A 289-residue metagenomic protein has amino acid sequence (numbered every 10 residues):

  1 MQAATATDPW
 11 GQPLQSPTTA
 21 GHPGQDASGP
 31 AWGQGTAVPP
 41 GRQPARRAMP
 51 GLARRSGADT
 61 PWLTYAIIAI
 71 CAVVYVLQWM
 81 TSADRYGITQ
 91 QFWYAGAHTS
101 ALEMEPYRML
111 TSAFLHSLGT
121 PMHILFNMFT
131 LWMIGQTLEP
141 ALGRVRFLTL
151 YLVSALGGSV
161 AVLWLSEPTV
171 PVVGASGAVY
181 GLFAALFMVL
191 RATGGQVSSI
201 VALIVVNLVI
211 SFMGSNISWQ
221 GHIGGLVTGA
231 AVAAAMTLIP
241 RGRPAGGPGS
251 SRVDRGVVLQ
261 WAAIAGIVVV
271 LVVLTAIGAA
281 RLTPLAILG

Functional and structural regions predicted by a protein language model:
M1-S56, M213-G289: C-terminal transmembrane module of polytopic alpha-helical membrane proteins
G57-T64, G119-M122, I200, V253-Q260: Membrane-interface helix-boundary signature
T60-V173, S215-I217: N-terminal TM1-TM2 helical hairpin plus the immediately adjacent luminal interfacial "cap"
C71-Q78, W132-M133, L203-S211, L226 (+2 more regions): Alpha-helical transmembrane segments of multi-pass membrane proteins
V73, L77, G157, A161 (+5 more regions): Alpha-helical membrane-inserting segments
G119, I124-L131, V173-A184, S218-T237: Alpha-helical transmembrane segments that form the membrane-embedded catalytic/substrate-binding core of multi-pass
E139-R146, M188-S198: Membrane-helix interface "capping/anchor" motifs
L152-S154, S199-L208: Central hydrophobic cores of alpha-helical transmembrane segments in multi-pass integral membrane proteins
